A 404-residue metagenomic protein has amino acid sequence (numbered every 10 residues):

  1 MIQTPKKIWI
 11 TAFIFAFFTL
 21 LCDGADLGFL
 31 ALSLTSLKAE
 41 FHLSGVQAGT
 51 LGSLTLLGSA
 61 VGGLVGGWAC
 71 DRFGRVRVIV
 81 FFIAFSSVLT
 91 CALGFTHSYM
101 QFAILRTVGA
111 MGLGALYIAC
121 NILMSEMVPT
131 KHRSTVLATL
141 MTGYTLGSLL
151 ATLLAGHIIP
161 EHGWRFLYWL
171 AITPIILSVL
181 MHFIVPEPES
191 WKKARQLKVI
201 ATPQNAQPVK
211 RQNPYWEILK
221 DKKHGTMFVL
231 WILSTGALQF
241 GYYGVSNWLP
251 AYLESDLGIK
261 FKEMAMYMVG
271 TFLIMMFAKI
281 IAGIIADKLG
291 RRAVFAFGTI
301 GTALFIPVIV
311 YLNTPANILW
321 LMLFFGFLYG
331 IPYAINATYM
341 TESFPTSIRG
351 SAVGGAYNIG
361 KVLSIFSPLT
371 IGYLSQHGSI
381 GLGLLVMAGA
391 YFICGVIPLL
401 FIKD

Functional and structural regions predicted by a protein language model:
M1-A25: Cytosolic juxtamembrane N-terminal segment immediately preceding the first transmembrane helix of multi-pass
A31, K222-K279: Extracytoplasmic gate region of multi-pass secondary transporters
L37-K38, A69-C70, L154-H162, L253-E254 (+2 more regions): Interfacial helix-cap and linker-helix signal at transmembrane-aqueous boundaries of multi-pass secondary transporters
H42, G74, F95-Q101, P129 (+2 more regions): Helix-breaking motifs and short loop linkers at transmembrane-helix boundaries and internal kinks in secondary membrane
V61-H97, L289: Conserved MFS/SLC helix-loop-helix module at the cytosolic interface between two early adjacent transmembrane helices
L105-T142: Cytoplasmic helix-loop-helix junction between adjacent transmembrane helices in 12-TM secondary transporters
L140, Y144-F183: Helix-loop-helix hairpin linking two adjacent transmembrane segments in secondary transporters
L180-V185, A388-D404: Multi-pass alpha-helical transporter architecture, strongest for 12-TM Major Facilitator/SLC carriers used
